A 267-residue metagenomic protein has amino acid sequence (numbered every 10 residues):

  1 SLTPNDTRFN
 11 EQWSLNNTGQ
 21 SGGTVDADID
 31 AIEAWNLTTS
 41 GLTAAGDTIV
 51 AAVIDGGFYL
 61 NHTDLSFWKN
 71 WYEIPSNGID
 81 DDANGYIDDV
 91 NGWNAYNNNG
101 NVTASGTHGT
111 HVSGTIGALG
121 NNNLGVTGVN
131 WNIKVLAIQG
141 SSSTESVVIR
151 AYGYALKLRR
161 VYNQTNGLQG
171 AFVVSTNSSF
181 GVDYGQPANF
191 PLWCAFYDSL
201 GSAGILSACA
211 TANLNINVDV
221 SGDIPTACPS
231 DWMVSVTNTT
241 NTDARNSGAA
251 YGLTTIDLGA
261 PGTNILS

Functional and structural regions predicted by a protein language model:
S1-G19: Autoinhibitory propeptides
D28, I32-V147, L168-S175, G185 (+5 more regions): Subtilisin-like serine protease catalytic core
L136, L206-A208, V234-S235, L266: Structural detector of well-ordered beta-strand residues that form the stable sheet scaffold of enzyme domains
I138-Q139, T176-G181, A208-A212, T237-N238 (+1 more regions): A cross-family glycoside hydrolase active-site/sugar-binding cleft signature
S146-K157, C194, D198: Amphipathic, non-transmembrane alpha-helical secondary structure
A155-A188, A210-T211: Short acidic, glycine-rich surface-loop motifs adjacent to enzyme active sites
A188-A208, I224, W232: Catalytic-core regions built around general acid/base machinery
N213-S230: Glycine-rich, charge-decorated loop segments at or immediately adjacent to ligand/cofactor-binding or catalytic sites
